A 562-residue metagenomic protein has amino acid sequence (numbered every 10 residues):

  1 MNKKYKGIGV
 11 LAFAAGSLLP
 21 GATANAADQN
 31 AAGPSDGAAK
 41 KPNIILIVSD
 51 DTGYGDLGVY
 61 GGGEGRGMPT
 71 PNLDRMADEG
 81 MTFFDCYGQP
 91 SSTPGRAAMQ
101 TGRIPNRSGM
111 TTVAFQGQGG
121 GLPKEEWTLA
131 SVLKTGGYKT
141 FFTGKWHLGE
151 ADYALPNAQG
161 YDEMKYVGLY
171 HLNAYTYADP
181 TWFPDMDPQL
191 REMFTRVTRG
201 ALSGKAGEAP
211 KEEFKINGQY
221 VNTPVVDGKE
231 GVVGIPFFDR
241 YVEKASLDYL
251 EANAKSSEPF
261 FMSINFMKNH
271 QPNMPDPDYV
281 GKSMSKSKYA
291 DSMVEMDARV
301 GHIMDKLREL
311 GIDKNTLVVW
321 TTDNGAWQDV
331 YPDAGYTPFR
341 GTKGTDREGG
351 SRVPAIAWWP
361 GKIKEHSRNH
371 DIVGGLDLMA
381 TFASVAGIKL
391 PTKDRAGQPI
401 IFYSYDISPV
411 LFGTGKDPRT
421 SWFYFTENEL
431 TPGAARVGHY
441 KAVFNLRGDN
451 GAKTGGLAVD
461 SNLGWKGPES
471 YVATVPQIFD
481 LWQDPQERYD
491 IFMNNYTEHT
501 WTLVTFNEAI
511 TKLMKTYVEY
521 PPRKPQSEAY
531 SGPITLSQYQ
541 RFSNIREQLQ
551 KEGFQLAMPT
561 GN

Functional and structural regions predicted by a protein language model:
K3-L18, A22-V472, P476, P485-E508 (+1 more regions): Formylglycine-dependent sulfatase
